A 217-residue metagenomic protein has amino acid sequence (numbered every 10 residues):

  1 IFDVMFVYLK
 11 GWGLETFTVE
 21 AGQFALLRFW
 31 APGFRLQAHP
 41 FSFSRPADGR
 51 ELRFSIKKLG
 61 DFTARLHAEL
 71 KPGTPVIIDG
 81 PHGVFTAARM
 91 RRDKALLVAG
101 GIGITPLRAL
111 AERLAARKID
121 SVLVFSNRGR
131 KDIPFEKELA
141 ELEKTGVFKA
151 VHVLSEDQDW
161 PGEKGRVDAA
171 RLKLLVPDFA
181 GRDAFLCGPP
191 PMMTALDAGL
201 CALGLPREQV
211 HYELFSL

Functional and structural regions predicted by a protein language model:
I1-I77, R92-K94, D120-V122, S126-R130 (+2 more regions): Ferredoxin-reductase
G22, G103, P189: Short, conserved phosphate/pyrophosphate- and ester-handling motifs at nucleotide-, phospho-/glycolipid
D61-T63, D120-L217: Reductase modules of NAD(P)H-dependent flavoproteins
P81-R91: A short, basic/flexible loop-to-alpha-helix module at the beginning of a structural domain
R89-D93, F179-A180: Short helix-loop-beta connector
K94-V98, F185: Conserved beta-strand elements of the Class I
I104-A115: Histidine-anchored nucleotide/phosphate-binding helix
